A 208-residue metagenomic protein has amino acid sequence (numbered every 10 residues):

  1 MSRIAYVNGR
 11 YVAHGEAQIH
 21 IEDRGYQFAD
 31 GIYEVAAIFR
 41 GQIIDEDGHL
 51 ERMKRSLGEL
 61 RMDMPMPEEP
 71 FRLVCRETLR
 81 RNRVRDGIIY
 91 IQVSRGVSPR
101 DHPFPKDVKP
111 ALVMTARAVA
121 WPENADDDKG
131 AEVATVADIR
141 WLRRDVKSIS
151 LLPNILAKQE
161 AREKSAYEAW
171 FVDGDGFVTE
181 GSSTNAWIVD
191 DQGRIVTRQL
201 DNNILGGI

Functional and structural regions predicted by a protein language model:
M1-W170, G174-F177, R194: Conserved alpha/beta cores of soluble small-molecule-handling proteins
H102, G206-I208: Proteins with a high burden of low-complexity, intrinsically disordered sequence enriched in S/T/G/P/A and R, requiring
W170, F177-L200, I204-G206: Glycine- and Gly-Pro-enriched alpha-helical subdomains that act as flexible, kink-prone "lid/hinge" or packing modules
